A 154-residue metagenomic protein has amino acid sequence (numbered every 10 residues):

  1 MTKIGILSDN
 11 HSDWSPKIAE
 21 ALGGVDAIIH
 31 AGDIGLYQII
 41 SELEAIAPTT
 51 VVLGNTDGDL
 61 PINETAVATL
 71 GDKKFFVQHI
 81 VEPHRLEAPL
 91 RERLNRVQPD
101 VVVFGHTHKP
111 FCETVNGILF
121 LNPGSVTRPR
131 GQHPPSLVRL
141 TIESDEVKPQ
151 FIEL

Functional and structural regions predicted by a protein language model:
T2-G71: Core catalytic region of metal-dependent phosphoesterases/phosphodiesterases, especially metallo-beta-lactamase-like
T2-K3, T69-G71, V97-Q98, N122-L154: Binuclear metal-dependent phosphoesterase catalytic core
S12-P16, I34-I39, T56-I62, P83-A88 (+2 more regions): Active-site environment of divalent metal-dependent phosphoester hydrolases
L22-G24, N95-Q98: Glycine-rich phosphate-binding loop signature in dinucleotide/nucleotide-binding domains
A27, K73-F75, V101: Structural motif
I29, T50-V52, V103, L119-L121 (+1 more regions): Hydrophobic/aromatic beta-strand patches that form the interior of the parallel beta-sheet core in alpha/beta enzyme
T50, E64-H79, P83-V97: Glycine/small-residue-rich loop that forms an oxyanion/phosphate-binding "nest" at active or ligand-binding sites
T65-A66, P110, V138: Residue-level detector of beta-strand structural context in well-folded domains
